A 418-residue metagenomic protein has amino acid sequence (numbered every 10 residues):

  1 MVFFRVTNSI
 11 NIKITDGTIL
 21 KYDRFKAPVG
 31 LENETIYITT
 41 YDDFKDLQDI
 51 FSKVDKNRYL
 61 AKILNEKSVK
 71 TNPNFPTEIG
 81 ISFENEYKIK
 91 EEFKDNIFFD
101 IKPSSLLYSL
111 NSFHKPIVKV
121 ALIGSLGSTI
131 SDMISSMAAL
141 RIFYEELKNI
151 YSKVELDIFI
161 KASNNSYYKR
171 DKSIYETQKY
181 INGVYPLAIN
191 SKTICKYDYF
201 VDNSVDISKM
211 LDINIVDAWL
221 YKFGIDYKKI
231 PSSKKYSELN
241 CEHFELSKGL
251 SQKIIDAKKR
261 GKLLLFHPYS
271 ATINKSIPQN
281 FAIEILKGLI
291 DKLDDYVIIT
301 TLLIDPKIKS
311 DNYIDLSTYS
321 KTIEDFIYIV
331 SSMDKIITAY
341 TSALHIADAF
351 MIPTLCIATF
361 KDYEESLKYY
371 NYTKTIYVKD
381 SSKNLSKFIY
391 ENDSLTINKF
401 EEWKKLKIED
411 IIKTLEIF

Functional and structural regions predicted by a protein language model:
V2-F418: Catalytic machinery of carbohydrate-active enzymes, primarily nucleotide-sugar-dependent glycosyltransferases
